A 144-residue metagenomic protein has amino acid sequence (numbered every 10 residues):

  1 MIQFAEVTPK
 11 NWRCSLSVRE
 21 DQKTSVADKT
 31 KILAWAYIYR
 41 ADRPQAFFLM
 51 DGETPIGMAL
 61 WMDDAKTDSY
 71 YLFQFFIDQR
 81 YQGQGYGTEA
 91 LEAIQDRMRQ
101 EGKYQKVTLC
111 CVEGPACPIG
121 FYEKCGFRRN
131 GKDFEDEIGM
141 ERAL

Functional and structural regions predicted by a protein language model:
I2-F73, D78-R80, R97, E101 (+1 more regions): Acetyl-CoA-dependent GNAT
F4, G83, C111: Conserved SAM-binding loop
I77, G83-D96, K124: Conserved acetyl-CoA-binding loop-helix of GNAT-fold acetyltransferases
M98-C110: Conserved GNAT acetyl-CoA-binding A-motif
T108-I119, E135-E137: Conserved beta-strand-loop-alpha-helix junction that forms the acyl-donor binding cleft
I138-L144: Terminal substrate-recognition subdomain of acyl/acetyltransferases
